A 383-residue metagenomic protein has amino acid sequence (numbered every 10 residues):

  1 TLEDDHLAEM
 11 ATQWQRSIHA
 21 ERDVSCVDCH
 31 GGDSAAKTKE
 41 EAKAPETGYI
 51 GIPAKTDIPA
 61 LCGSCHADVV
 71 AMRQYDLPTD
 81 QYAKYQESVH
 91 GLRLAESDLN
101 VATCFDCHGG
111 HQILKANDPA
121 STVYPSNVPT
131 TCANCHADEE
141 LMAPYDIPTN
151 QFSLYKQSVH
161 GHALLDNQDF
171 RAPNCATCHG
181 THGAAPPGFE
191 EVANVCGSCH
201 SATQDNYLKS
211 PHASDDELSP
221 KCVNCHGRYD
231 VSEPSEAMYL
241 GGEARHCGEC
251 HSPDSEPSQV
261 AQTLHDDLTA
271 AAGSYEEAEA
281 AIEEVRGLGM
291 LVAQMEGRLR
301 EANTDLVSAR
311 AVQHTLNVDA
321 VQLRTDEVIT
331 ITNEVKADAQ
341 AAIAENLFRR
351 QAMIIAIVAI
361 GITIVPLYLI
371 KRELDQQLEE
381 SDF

Functional and structural regions predicted by a protein language model:
T1-V365, S381-F383: Short sequence/structural segments immediately N-terminal
Y368-S381: Membrane-interface capping segments at transmembrane-helix boundaries
